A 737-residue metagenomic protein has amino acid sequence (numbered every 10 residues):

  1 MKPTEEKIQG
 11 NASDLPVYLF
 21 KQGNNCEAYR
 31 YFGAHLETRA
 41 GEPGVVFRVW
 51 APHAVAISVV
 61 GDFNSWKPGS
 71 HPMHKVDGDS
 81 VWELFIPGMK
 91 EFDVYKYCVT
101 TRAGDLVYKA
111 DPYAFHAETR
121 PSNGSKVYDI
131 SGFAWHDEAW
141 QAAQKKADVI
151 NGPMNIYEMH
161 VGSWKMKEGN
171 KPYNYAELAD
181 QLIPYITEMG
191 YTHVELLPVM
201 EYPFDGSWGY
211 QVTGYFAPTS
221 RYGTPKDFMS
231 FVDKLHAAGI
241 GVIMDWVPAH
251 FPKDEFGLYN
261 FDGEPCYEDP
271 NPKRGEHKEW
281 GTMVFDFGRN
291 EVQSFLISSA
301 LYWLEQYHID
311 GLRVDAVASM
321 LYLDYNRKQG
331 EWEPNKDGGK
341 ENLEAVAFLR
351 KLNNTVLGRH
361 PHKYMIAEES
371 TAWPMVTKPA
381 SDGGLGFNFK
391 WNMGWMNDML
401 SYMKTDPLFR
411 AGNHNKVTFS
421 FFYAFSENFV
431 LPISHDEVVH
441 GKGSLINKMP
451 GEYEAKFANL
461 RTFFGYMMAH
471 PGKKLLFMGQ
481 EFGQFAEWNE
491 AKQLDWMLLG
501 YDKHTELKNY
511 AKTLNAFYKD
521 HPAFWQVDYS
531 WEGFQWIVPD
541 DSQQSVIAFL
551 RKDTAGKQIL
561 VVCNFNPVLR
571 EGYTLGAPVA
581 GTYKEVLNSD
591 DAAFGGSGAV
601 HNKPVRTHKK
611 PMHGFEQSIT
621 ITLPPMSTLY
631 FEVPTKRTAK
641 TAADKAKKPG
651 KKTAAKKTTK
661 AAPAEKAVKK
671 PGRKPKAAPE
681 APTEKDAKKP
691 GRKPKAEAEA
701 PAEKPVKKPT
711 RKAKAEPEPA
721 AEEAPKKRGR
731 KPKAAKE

Functional and structural regions predicted by a protein language model:
M1-P153, A176-I186, E454-F457, Y466-L476 (+2 more regions): Carbohydrate-interacting/catalytic domains
A51-H53, D77, G88, H160-K165 (+8 more regions): Short, flexible loop/turn elements at secondary-structure junctions
H74, D205-G209, K253-N260, T377-K378 (+2 more regions): Short glycine-biased active-site loop of nucleotidyltransferases that positions the nucleotide triphosphate and helps
E118, E138-P153, H160-E341, V605: Substrate-binding/active-site clefts of carbohydrate-active enzymes
I186, V232, L304, N353-L357 (+2 more regions): N-terminal cationic-hydrophobic initiation segments that often serve targeting/anchoring roles
H308-D310, Y325-E490, L498, K519-D590 (+1 more regions): Conserved alpha/beta catalytic core and glycan-binding cleft of carbohydrate-active enzymes
K636-E737: Intrinsically disordered, polybasic Lys/Arg-rich low-complexity tracts
